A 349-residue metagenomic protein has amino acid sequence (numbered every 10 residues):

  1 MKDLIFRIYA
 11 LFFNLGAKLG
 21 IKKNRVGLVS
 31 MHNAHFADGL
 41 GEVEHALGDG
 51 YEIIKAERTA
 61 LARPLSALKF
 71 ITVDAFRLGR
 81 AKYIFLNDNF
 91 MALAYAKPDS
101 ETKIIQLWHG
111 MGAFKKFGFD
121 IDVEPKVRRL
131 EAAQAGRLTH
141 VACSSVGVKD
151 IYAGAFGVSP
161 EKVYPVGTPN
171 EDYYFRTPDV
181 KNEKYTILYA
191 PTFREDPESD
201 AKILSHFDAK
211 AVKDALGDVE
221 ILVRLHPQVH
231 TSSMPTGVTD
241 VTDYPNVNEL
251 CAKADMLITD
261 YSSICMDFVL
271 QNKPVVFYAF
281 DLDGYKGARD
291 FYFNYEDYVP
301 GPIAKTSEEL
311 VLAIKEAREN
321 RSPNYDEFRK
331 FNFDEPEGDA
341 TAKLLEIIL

Functional and structural regions predicted by a protein language model:
M1-G79, Y83, A92: N-terminal pre-catalytic "stem/leader" segment of glycosyltransferase-like enzymes
K2-F13, G112-K116, D120-I121, P125-S199 (+2 more regions): A nucleotide-sugar donor-handling region in carbohydrate enzymes
F36-A46, V163-P165, P169-S233, A304 (+1 more regions): Conserved catalytic-core segment of nucleotide-activated headgroup transferases in glycan assembly
R63-R129: Extended catalytic core of nucleotide-activated donor transferases of GT-like folds
K69-Y83, P227-M266, Q271: Donor nucleotide-activated moiety binding/catalytic core segment of transferases that use nucleotide-activated donors
I84-F85, L138-S145, L222, L257-I258: A short beta-strand/loop micro-motif in the catalytic core of glycosyltransferases that engages the nucleotide-sugar
S263-N332: Catalytic binding pocket for nucleotide-activated donors in carbohydrate/polymer assembly enzymes
P336-L349: C-terminal alpha-helical cap of glycosyltransferases
